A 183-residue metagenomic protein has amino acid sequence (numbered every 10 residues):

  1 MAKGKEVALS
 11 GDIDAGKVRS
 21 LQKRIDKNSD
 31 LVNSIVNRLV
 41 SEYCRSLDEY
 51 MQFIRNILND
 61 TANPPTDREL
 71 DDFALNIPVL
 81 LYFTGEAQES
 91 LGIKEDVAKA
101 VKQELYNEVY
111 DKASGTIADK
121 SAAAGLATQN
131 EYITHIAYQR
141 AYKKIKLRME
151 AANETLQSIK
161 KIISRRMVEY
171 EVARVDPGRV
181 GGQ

Functional and structural regions predicted by a protein language model:
M1-N63: Extended, charged low-complexity scaffolding/tethering segments
M51-Y82: Short, charge-rich amphipathic alpha-helices with coiled-coil/heptad character
E69-P78, G115-A141: Short, glycine/alanine-rich amphipathic alpha-helical segment that often forms an alpha-turn-alpha hairpin
F73-V97: Short, charge/polar-rich alpha-helical segments
G92, D96-N107, T134-R166: Long amphipathic alpha-helical coiled-coil segments
V101-K120: Short amphipathic helix-turn modules centered on a small-residue break
Y110, I117, S164, V168-E171: Alpha-helix boundary/capping detector
R166-Q183: Acidic, low-complexity, intrinsically disordered peripheral segments
